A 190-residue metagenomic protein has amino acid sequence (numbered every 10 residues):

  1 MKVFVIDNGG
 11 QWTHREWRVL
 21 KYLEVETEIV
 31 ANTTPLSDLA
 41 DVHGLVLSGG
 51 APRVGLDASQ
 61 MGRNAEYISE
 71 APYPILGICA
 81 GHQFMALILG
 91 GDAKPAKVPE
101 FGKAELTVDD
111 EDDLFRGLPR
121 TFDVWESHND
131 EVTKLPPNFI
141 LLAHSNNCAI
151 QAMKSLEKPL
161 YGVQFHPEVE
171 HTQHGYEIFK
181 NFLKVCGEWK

Functional and structural regions predicted by a protein language model:
M1-G10, H14, D110-P119: Short, charge-rich amphipathic segments
K2-V3, G10-I78, L89: Flexible gly/pro-rich beta->alpha loop and the following alpha-helix that scaffold active-site loops
D7-G10, E24, E126, V169: Residues at alpha-helix boundaries and short interhelical turns
N8, L47-A51, N129, F165-P167: Glycine-rich His-Gly loop
Y22-E24, A143, N181: A short hydrophobic/aromatic micro-motif that marks alpha-helical segments and, especially, helix-coil
G62-I78, Q83-E177, K184-V185: Pocket-forming structural segment of enzyme catalytic cores
F182-K190: Accessory terminal helices/loops
